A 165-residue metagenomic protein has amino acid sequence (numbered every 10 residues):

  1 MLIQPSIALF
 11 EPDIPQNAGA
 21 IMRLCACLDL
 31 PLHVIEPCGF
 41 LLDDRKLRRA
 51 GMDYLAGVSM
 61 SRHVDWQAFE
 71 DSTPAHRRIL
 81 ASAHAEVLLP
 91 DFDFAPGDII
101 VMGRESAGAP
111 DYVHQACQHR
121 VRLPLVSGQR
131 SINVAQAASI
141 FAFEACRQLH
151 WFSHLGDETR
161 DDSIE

Functional and structural regions predicted by a protein language model:
M1-E165: Post-transcriptional modification and biogenesis factors for structured RNAs of the translation apparatus
